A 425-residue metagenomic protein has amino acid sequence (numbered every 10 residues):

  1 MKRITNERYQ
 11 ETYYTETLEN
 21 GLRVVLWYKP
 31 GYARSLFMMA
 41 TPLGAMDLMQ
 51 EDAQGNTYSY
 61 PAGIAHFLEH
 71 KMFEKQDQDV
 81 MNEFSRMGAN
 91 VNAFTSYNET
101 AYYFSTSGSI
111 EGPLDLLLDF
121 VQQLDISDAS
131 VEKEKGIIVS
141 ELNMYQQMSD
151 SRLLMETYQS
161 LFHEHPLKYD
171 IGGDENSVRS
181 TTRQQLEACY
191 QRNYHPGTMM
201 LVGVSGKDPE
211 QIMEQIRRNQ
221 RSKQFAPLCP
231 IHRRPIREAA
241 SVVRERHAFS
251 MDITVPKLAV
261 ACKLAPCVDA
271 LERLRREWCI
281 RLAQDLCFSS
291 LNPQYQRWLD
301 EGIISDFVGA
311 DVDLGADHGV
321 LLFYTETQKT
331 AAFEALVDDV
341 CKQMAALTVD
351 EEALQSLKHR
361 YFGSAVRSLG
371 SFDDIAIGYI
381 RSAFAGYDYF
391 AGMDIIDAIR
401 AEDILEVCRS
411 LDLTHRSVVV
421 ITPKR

Functional and structural regions predicted by a protein language model:
M1-D79, E187-R297, S417-R425: His/Glu-rich zincin catalytic helix
D79-I231, D269, R275, C279 (+2 more regions): Charge-rich, well-structured scaffold segments of protease-associated domains
